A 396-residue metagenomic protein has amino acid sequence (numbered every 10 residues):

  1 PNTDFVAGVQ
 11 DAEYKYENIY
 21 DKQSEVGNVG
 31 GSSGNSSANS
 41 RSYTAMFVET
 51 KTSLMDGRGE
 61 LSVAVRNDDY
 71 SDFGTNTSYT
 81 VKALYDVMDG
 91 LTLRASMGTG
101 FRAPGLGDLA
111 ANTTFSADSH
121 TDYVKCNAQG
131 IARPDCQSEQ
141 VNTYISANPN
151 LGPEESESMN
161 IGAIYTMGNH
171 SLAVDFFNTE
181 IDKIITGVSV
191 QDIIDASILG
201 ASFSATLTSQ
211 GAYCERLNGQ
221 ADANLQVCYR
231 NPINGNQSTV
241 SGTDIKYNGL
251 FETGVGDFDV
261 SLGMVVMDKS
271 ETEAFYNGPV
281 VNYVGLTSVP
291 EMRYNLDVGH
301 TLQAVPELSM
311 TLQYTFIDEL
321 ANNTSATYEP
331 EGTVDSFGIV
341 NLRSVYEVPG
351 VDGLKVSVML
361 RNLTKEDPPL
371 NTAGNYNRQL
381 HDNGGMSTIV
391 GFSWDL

Functional and structural regions predicted by a protein language model:
P1, M55-G57, M88-G90, S156 (+7 more regions): Outer-membrane beta-barrel channels and translocator barrels
P1-S62, A274-G299, M310-Q313, E329: Outer-membrane beta-barrel transmembrane domain signature of Gram-negative proteins, especially the mid-to-C-terminal
T3-A7, G59-V63, Y79, L93-A95 (+11 more regions): Transmembrane beta-strands of outer-membrane beta-barrel proteins
D11-K15, T44, V65-S71, M97-A103 (+10 more regions): Transmembrane beta-strands of outer-membrane beta-barrel pores
T44-V48, T77-A83, A147, E157-A163 (+4 more regions): Hydrophobic, lipid-facing positions within transmembrane beta-strands of outer-membrane proteins
A103-D175, T179, C228-T243, N248-T253 (+3 more regions): Outer-membrane beta-barrel signature, preferentially recognizing the C-terminal barrel domain of Gram-negative
F177-T324: Gram-negative outer-membrane beta-barrel transporters
D182, D268, T315-S325, Y346-L396: C-terminal beta-signal and adjacent terminal beta-strands/loops of Gram-negative outer-membrane beta-barrel proteins
